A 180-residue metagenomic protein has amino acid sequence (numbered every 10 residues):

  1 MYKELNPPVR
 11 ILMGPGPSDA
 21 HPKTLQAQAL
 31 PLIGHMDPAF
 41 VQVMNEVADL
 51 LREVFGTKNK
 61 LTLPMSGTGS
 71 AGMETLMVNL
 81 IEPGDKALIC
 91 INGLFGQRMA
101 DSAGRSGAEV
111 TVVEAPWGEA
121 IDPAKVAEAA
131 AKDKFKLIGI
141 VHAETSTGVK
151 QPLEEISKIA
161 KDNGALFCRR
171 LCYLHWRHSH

Functional and structural regions predicted by a protein language model:
E4-R10, G14, E46-V47, N59 (+1 more regions): Conserved PLP-enzyme active-site core in the AAT-like
V9-S66, S70: A glycine-/small-polar-enriched, mobile loop at the entrance of the PLP active site in fold-type I
